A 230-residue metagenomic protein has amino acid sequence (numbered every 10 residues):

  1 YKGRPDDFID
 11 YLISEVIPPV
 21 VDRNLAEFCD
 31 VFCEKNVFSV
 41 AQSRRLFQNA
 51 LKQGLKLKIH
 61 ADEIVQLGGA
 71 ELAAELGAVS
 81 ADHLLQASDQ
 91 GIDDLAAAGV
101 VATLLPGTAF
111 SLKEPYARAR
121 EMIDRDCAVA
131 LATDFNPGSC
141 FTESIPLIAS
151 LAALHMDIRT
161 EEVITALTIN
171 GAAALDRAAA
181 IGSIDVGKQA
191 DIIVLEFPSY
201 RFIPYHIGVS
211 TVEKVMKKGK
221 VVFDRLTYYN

Functional and structural regions predicted by a protein language model:
Y1-L67: Metal-coordinating catalytic core of metallo-dependent amide/deamination hydrolases
K56, Q66-S183, L195-F202, I207 (+1 more regions): Active-site-adjacent C-terminal substructures of enzyme catalytic domains
G69, T227-Y228: Residue-level structural signal for beta-strand termini and adjacent loop
I192: Short glycine-/small-residue motifs
S210-T211: Short loop/turn microsegments at loop-to-beta-strand junctions
V215: Short aromatic-centered micro-motifs
